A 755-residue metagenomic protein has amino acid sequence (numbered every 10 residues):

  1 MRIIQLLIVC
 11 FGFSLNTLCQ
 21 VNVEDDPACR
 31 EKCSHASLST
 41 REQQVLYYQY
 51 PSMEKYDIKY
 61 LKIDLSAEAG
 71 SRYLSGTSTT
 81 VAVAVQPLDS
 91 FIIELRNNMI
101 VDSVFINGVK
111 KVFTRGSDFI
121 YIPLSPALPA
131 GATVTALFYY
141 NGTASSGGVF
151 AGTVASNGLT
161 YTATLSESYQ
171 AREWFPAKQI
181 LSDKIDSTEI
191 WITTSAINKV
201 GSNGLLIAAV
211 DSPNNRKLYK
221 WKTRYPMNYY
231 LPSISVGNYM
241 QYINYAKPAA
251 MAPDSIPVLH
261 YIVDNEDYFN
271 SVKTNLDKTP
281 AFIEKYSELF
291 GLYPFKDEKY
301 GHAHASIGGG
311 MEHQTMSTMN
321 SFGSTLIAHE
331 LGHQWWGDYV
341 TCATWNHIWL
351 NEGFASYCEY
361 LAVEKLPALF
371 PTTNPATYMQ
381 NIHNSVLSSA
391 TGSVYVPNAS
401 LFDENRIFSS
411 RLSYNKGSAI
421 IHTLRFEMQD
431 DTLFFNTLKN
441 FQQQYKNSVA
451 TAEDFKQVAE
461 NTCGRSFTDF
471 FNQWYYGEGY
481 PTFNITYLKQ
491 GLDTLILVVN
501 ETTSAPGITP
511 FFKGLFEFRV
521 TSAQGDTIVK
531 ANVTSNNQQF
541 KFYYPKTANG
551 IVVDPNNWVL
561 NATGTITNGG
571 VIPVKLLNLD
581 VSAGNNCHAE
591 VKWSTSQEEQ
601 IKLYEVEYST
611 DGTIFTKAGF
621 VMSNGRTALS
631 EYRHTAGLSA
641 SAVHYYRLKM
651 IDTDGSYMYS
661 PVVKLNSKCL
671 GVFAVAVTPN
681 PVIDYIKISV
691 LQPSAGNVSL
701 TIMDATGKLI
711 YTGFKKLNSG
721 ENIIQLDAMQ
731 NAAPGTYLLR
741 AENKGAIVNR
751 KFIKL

Functional and structural regions predicted by a protein language model:
C19-S75, F467-D469, Q473: N-terminal, polar/Ser/Thr-rich
G76, E167, Q179-A328, Y357: Hydrophobic helix-coil surface modules that form long, contiguous segments used for peptide/substrate interaction
P87-L88, I614, G619-A642, L709-A732 (+1 more regions): Glycine-centered tight-turn motifs at strand-turn-strand junctions
S317-Y378, L438: Zinc-dependent metallopeptidase catalytic helix centered on the HExxH motif and its immediate flanking segment
E352, S356-A419, T423, Y445-K446: Acidic/His/Gly-enriched intrinsically disordered linker/tail segments that often contain short helix/coil "MoRF-like"
S410-L497: Amphipathic alpha-helical substructures
N561-V672: Short, compositionally biased serine/threonine- and acidic-rich segments at solvent-exposed termini, linkers, or domain
T653-G671, T712-L717, Q725, Q730 (+1 more regions): C-terminal tail/sorting-segment detector
